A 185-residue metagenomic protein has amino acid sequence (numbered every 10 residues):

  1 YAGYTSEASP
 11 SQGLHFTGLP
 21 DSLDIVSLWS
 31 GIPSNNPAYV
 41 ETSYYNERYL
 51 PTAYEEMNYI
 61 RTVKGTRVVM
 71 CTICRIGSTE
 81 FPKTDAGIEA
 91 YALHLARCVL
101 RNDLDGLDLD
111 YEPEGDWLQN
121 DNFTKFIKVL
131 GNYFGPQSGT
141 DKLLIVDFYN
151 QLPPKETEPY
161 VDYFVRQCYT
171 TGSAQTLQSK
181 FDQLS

Functional and structural regions predicted by a protein language model:
Y1-S185: Chitinase-like catalytic core of GlcNAc-active glycosidases
